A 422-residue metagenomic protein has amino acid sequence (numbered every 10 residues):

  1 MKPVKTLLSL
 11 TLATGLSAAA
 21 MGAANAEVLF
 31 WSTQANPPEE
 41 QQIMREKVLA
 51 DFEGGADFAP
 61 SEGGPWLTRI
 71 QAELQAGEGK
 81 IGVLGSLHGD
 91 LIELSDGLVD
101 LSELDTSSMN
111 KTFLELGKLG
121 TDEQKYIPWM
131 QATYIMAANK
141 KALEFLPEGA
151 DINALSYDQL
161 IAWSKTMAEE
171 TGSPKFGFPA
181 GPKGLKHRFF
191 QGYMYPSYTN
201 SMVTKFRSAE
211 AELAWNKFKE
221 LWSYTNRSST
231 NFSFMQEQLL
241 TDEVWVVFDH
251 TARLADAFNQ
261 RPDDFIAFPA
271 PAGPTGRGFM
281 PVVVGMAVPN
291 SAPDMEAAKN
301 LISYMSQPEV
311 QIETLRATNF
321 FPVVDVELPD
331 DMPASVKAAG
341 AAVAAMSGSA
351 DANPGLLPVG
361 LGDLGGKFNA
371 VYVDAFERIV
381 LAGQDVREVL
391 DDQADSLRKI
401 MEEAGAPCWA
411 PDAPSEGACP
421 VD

Functional and structural regions predicted by a protein language model:
A26-N36, G54-A59, K125, F176: Short, well-ordered beta-strand elements
E27-R45, L361-D363: Extracytoplasmic "Venus flytrap"
V28-L29, K47-K111, E144-P147, W245-V246 (+1 more regions): Extracytoplasmic "Venus flytrap"/periplasmic binding protein-like
S86-I135, I161, I266-F268: Hinge/lid segment of periplasmic solute-binding proteins
E123-W129, Y134, D158-V203: Extracytoplasmic/periplasmic solute-binding protein
I161-M167, S201-F232, A270: Glycine-centered hinge/linker elements that transmit conformational signals in sensory and ligand-binding systems
E220, N226, N259-P322: Extracytoplasmic/periplasmic substrate-recognition and gating elements
A317-R378, W409-D422: Long, aromatic- and glycine/proline-rich binding clefts that accommodate carbohydrate-like moieties
